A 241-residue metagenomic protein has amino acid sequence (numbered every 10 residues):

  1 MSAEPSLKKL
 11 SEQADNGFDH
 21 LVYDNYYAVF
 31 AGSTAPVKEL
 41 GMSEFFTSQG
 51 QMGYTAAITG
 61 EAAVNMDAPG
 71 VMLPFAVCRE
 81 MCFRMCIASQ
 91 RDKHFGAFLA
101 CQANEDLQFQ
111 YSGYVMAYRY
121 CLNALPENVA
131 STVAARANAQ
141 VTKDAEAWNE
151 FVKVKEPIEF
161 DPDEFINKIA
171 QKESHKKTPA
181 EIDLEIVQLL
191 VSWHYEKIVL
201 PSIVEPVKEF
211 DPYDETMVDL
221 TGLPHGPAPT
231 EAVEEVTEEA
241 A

Functional and structural regions predicted by a protein language model:
M1-G60: Contiguous, non-catalytic segments that form substrate-binding/exosite surfaces or channel walls
A14-G17, L73, S89, G96 (+1 more regions): Stable alpha-helical elements in mature extracytoplasmic
L21-Y26, M66, M85, S89 (+4 more regions): Sec/Tat-exported extracytoplasmic proteins
I58-V77, I87-A88: Short pre-active-site segment immediately N-terminal to the catalytic Zn-binding motif
V71, C78-F83, R119-N123: His-Asp-centered metal-binding catalytic motifs of divalent-metal-dependent phosphohydrolases/nucleases
F75-I87, H94, F98: Active-site recognition of the HExxH zinc-binding catalytic motif
H94-Q102, L107-K177: Metalloprotease/metallohydrolase-associated module, dominated by Zn2+-dependent proteases
T142-A241: Pan-zinc metallopeptidase signature
